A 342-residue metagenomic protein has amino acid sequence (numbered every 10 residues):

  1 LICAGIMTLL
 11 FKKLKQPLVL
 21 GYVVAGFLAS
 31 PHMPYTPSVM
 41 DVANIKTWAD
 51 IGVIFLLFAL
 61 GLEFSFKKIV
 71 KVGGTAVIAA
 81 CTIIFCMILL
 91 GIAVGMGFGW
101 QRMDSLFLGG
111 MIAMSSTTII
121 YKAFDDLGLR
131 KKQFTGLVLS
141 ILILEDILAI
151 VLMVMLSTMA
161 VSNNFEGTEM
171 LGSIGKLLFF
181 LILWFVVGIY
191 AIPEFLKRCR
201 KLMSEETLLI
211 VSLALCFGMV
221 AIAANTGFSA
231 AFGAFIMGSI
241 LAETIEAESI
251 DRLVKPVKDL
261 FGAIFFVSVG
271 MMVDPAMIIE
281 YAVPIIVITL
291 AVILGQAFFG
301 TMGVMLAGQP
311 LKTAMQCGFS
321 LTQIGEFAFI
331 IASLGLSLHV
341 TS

Functional and structural regions predicted by a protein language model:
L1-S342: Transmembrane helical cores of multi-pass secondary ion antiporters/exchangers
